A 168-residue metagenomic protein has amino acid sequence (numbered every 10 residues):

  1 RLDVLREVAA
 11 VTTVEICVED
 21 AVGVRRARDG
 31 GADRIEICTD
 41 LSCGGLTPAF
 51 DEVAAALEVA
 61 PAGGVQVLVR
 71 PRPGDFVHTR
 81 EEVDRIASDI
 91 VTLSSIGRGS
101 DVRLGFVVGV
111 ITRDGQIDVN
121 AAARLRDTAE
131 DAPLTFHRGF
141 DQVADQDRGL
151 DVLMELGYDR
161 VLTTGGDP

Functional and structural regions predicted by a protein language model:
R1-A10: Short, Lys/Arg-enriched N-terminal segments with co-localized hydrophobic residues within the first ~10-30 amino acids
V11-D20, V69-A87, T135-A144: Active-site mouth loops of central-metabolism enzymes
T12-V18, I35-I37, V65-V69, F106-V108 (+2 more regions): Hydrophobic faces of well-ordered beta-strands that scaffold small-molecule active sites in alpha/beta enzyme cores
A21-V22, L41-P61, R80-E81, T112-T128 (+2 more regions): Active-site-adjacent beta->alpha loops and helix N-cap segments on the catalytic face of soluble alpha/beta enzymes
A27, L93, H137: Conserved, mostly hydrophobic/aromatic
G30-I35, A60-G63, G97-G105, T128-P133 (+1 more regions): Glycine-enriched alpha-helix->loop->beta-strand junction motifs that scaffold or abut catalytic
R34-L46, S100-R113, Y158-P168: Glycine-rich phosphate-binding active-site loops on the catalytic face of alpha/beta enzymes
A49-V119: Glycine/small-residue-rich loop that forms an oxyanion/phosphate-binding "nest" at active or ligand-binding sites
